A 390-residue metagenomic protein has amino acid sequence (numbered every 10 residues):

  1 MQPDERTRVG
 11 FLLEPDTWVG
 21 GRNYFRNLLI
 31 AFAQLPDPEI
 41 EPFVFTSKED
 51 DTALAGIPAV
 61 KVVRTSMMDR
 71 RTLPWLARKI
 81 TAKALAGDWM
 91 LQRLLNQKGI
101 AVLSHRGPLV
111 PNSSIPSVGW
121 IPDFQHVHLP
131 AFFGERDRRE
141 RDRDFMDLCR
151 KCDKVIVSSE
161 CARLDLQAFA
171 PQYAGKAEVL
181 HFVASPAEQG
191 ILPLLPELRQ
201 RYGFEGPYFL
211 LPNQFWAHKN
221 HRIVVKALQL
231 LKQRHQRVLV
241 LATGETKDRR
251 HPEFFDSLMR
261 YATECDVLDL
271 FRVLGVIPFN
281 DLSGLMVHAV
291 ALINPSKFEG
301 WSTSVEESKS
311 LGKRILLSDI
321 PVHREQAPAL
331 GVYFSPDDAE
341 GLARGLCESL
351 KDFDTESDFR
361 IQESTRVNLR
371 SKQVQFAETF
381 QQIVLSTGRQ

Functional and structural regions predicted by a protein language model:
M1-Q390: Carbohydrate transferase catalytic cores enriched for Leloir-type hexosyltransferases
